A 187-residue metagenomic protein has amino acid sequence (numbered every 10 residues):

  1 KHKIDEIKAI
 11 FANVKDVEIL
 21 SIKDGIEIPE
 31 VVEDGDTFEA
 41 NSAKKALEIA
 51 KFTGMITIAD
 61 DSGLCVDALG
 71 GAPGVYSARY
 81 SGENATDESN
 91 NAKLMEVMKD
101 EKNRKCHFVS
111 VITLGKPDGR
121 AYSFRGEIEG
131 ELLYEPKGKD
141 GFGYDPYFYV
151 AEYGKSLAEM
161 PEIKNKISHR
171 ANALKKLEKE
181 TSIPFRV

Functional and structural regions predicted by a protein language model:
H2-F185: Anionic-ligand binding patches
